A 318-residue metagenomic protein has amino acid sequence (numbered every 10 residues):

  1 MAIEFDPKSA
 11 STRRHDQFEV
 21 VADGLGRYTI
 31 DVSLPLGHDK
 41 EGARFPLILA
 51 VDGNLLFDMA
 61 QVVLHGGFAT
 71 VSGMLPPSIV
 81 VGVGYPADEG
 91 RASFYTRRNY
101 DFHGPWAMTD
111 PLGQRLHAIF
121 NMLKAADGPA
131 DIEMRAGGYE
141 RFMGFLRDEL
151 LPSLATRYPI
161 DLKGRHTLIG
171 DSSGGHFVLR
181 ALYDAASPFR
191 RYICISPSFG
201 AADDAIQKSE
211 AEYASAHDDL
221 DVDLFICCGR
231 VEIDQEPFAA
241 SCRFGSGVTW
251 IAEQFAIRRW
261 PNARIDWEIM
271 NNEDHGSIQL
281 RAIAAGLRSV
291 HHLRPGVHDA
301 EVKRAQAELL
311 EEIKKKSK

Functional and structural regions predicted by a protein language model:
M1-K318: Non-catalytic cap/lid and distal C-terminal segments of serine-dependent acyl enzymes
